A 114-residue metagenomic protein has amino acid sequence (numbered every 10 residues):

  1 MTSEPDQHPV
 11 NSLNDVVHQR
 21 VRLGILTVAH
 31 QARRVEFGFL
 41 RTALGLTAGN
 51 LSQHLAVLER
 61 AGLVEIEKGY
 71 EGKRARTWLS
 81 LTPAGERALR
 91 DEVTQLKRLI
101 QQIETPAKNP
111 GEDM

Functional and structural regions predicted by a protein language model:
M1-V10, T27, E86-M114: Amphipathic alpha-helical dimerization/coiled-coil segments that flank or bridge DNA-binding/regulatory modules
H8-N50, Y70-S80: N-terminal helix-turn-helix DNA-binding core of bacterial DNA-binding proteins
L55-A56: Short, hydrophobic-biased segments on the C-terminal half of alpha helices that form "recognition helices"
G62: Glycine-centered, phosphate/nucleic-acid-interacting loop/turn motifs that mediate DNA/RNA or nucleotide
I66: Short beta-strand "wing" residues that participate in macromolecule-binding interfaces
L81-G85: Accessory beta->alpha helical hairpin/"wing" motif in late/C-terminal subdomains of nucleic-acid enzymes
